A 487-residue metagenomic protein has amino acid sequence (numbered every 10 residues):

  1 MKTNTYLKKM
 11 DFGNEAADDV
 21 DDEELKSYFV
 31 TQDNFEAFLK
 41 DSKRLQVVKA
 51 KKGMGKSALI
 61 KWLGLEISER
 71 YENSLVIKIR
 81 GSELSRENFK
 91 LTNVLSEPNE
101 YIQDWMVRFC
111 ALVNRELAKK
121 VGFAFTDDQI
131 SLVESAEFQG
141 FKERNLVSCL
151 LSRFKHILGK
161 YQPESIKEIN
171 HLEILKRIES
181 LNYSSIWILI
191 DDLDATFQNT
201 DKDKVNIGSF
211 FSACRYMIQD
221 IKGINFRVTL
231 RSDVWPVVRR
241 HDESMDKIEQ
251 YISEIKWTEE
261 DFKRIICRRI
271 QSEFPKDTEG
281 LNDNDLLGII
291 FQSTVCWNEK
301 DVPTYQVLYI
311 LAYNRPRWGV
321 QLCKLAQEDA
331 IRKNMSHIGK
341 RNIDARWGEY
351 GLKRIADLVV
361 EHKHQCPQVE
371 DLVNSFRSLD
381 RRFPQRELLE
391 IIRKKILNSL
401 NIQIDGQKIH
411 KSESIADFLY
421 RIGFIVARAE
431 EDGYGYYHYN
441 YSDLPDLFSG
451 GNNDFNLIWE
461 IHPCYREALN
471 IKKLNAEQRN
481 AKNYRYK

Functional and structural regions predicted by a protein language model:
M1-L84, F89-L95, F455-A476: Walker A/P-loop-proximal flanking segment of P-loop NTPase domains
K2, L7, I79-S82, D220 (+1 more regions): C-terminal leucine-rich, beta-strand-based interaction scaffolds used for sensing/assembly
D11-A16, K52, E83, D192-D194 (+3 more regions): Short, flexible loop/turn elements at secondary-structure junctions
F29-V30, S42, E168-H171, G208-F210 (+3 more regions): Short linear interaction motifs
R44-L45, A50-I186, T196-N199, R240-H241 (+2 more regions): P-loop NTPase nucleotide-binding core
L91-S96, K204-V205, H241-K247, D329 (+2 more regions): Short secondary-structure boundary/capping segments
M106-C110, K263, C267, L389: An amphipathic alpha-helix signature
E173-I178, S185-W187, L193-D301, K340: The catalytic "switch" region of P-loop NTPases
